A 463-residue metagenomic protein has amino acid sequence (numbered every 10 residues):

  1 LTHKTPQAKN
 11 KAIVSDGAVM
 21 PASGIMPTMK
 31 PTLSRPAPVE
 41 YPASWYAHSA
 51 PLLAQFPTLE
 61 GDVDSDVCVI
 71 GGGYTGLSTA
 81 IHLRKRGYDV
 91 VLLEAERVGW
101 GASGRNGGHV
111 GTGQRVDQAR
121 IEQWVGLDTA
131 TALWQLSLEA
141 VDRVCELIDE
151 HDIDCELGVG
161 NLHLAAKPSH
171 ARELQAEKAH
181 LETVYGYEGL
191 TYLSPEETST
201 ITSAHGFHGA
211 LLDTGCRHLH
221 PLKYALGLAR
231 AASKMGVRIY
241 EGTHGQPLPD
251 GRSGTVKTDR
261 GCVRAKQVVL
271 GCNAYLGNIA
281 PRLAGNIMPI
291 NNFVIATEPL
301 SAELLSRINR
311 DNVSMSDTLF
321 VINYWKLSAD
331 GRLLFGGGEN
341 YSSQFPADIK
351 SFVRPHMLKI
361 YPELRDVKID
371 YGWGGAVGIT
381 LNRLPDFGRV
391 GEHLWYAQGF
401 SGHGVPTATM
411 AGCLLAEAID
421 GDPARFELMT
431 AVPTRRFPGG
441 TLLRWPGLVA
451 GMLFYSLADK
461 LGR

Functional and structural regions predicted by a protein language model:
K9, I13, P21-V67: Extreme N-terminal leader/targeting segments of oxidoreductases
S65-L92: N-terminal Rossmann-like FAD-binding beta1-loop-alpha1 element of flavoenzymes
K85-R105: Glycine-rich FAD pyrophosphate-binding loop
R105-Q135: Glycine-rich active-site loop/strand segments that organize a redox cofactor
W124-A231: Rossmann-like flavin
D142, E150-G158, G245-S253, G261-E392: Active-site substrate-recognition segment that forms the wall of the catalytic cavity or substrate channel
H180, H208-K266: Helical element adjacent to the flavin cofactor pocket in flavoenzyme catalytic cores
S343-F345, K350-K460: C-terminal catalytic lobe of FAD-dependent flavoproteins
